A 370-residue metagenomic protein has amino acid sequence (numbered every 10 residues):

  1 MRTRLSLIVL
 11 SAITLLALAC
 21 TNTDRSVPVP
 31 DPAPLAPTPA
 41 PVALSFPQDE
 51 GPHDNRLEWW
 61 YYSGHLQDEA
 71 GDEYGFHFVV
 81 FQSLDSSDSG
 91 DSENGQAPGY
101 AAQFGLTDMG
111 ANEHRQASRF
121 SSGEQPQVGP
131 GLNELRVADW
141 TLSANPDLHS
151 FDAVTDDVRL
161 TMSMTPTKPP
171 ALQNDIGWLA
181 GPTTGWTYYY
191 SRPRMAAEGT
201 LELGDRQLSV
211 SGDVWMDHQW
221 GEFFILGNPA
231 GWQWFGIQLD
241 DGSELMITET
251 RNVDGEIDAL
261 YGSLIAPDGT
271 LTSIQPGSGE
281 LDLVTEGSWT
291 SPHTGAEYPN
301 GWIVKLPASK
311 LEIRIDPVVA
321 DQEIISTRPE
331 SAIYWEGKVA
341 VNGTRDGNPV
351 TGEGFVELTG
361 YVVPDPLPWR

Functional and structural regions predicted by a protein language model:
M1-V9: Bacterial N-terminal signal peptides that target proteins for export
L16-A19: C-terminal motif of bacterial Sec signal peptides marking the signal peptidase cleavage site
N22-R370: Structured soluble/peripheral alpha/beta segments that form catalytic or ligand/cofactor-binding pockets
